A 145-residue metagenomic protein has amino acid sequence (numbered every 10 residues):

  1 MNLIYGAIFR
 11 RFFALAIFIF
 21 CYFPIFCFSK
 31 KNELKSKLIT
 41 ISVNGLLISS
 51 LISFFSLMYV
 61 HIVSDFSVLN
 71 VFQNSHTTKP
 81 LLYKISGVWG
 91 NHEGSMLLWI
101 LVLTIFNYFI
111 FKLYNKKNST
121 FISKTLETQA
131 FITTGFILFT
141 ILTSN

Functional and structural regions predicted by a protein language model:
M1-N145: Polytopic transmembrane helical bundles with strong interfacial aromatic enrichment
